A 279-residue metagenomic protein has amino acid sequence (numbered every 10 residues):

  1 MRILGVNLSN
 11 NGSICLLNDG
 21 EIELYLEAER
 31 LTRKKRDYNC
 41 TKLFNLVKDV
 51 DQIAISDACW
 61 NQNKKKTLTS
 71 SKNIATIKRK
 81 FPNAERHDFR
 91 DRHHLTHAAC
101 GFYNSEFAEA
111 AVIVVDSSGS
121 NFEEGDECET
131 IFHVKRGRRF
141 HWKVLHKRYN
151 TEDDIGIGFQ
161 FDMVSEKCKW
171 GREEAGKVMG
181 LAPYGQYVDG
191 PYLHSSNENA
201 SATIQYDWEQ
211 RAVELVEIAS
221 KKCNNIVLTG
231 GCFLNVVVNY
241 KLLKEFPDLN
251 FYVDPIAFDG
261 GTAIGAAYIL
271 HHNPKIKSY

Functional and structural regions predicted by a protein language model:
M1-Y279: Short acidic/glycine-rich loops and adjacent helix/strand connectors that line catalytic pockets where negatively
